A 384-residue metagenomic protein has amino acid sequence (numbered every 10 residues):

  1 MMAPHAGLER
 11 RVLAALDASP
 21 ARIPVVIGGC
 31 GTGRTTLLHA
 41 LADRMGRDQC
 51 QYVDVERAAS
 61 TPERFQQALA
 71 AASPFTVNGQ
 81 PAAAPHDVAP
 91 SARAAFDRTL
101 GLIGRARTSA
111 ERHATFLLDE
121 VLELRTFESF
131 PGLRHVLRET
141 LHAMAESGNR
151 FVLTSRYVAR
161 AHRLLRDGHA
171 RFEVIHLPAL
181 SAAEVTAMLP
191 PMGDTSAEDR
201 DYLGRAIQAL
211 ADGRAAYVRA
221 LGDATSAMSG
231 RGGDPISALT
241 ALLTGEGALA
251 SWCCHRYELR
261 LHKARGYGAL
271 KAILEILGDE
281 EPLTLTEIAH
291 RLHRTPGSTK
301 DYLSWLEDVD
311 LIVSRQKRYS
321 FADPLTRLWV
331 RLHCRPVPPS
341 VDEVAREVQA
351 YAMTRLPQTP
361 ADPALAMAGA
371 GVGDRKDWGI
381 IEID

Functional and structural regions predicted by a protein language model:
A21-H39: Walker A/P-loop nucleotide-binding motif
Q51-S60: A short hydrophobic beta-strand->loop->alpha-helix junction that borders the nucleotide-binding pocket of P-loop NTPases
S60-P85: Conserved NTP-binding/hydrolysis module of P-loop NTPases
A94-V158, R166: Conserved Walker B catalytic segment
H176-L203, L221: Conserved small helical "lid"/interfacial subdomain of P-loop NTPases
R219-T295, E343-V348: Winged-helix-like regulatory helical subdomains adjacent to P-loop NTPase cores
H293-D308: Short amphipathic alpha-helical interaction segments
L325-T354: Short, amphipathic alpha-helical interaction segments positioned at domain boundaries
